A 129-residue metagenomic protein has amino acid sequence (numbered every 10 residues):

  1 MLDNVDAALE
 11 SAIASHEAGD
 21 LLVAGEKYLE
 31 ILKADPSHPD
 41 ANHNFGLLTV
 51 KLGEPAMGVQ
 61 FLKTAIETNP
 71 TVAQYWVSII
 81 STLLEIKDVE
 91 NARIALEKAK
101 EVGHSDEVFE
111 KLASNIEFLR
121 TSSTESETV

Functional and structural regions predicted by a protein language model:
L2-D6, S11-E30, K51-T64, I86-K98 (+1 more regions): Structural signature of tandem alpha-helical TPR/SEL1-like repeats, specifically the intra-repeat loop/turn
L29-K51: Short, charge-rich amphipathic alpha-helical segments embedded in non-transmembrane helical bundles/solenoids
A34, T68, E101-V102: Structural marker of alpha-solenoid helical repeat scaffolds
A41, Y75, V108-F109: TPR alpha-solenoid repeat register
N44, S78, K111-N115: Canonical tetratricopeptide repeat
S81-E107, S114: TPR/TPR-like (Sel1-like) alpha-helical repeat modules
